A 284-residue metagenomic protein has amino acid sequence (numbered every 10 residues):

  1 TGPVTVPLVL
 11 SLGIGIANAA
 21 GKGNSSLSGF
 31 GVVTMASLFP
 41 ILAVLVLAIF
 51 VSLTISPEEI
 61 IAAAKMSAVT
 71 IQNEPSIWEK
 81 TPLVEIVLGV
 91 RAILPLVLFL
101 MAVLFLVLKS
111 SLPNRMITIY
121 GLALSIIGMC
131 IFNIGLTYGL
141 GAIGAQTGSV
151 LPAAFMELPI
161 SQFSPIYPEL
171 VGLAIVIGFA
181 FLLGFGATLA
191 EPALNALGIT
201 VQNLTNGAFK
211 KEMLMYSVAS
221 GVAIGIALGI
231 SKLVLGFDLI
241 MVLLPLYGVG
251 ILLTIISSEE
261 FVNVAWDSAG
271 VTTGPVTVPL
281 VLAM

Functional and structural regions predicted by a protein language model:
T1, E79-A92, P152, Q162-V171 (+1 more regions): Interfacial loop-to-helix junctions that mark the boundaries of transmembrane helices in multi-pass membrane
T1, G15-F30, V107-L112, A153-E157 (+3 more regions): Juxtamembrane helix-boundary/capping and inter-helix hinge elements in multi-pass membrane proteins
T1, P7-G23, I230-A269, L280: Hydrophobic transmembrane alpha-helices that form the pore/transport pathway of multi-pass ion and small-solute
T1-V6, A92, F132-G141, L183-N195 (+3 more regions): Short helix-coil transition sites and intra-membrane helix breaks within transmembrane domains of multi-pass
P3, L122, L151-I177, N206-L214 (+2 more regions): Membrane-interfacial loop-to-helix junctions in multi-pass transporters
T5-S11, M35-L45, L122-N133, S217-I224 (+2 more regions): Small-residue-rich segments of transmembrane alpha-helices in multi-pass membrane proteins, especially helix faces
L10, G23-I143, G148-A153: Signature of multi-pass transmembrane helix bundles
L170-L253: Helix-loop-helix junctions within the multi-pass membrane cores of secondary transporters/permeases
